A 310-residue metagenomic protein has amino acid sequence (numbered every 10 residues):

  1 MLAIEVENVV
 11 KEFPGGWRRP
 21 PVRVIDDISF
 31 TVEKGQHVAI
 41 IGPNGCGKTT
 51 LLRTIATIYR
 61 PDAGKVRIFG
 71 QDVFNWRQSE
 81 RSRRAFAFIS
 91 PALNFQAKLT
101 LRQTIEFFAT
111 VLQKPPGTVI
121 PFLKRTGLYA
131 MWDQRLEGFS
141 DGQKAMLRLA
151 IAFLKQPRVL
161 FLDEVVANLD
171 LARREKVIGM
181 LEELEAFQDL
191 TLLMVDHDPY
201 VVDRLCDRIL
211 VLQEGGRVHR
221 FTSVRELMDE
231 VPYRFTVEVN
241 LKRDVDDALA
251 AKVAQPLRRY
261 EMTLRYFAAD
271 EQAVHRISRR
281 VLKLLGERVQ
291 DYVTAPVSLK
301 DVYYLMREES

Functional and structural regions predicted by a protein language model:
I41-P43: The feature captures the beta-strand-to-loop junction immediately N-terminal to the Walker
A56: Helix-to-loop junction immediately C-terminal to a conserved catalytic motif
G64-N75, S82: Conserved ABC transporter NBD signature motif
L160-E164: Catalytic Walker B motif of ABC-type/P-loop ATPase nucleotide-binding domains
E182, Q188-T191, H197-R265: ABC transporter nucleotide-binding domain
F235-M306: Short, charged/small-residue-rich alpha-helical element at the C-terminal edge of ABC transporter nucleotide-binding
